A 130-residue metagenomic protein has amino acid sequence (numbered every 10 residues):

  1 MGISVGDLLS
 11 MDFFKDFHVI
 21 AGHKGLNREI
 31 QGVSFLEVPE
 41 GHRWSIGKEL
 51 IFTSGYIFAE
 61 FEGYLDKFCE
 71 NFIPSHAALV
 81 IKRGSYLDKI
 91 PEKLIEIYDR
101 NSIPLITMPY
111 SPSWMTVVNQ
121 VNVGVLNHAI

Functional and structural regions predicted by a protein language model:
M1-I130: Alpha-helical/coil-rich non-catalytic "connector" segments in signaling and regulatory proteins
